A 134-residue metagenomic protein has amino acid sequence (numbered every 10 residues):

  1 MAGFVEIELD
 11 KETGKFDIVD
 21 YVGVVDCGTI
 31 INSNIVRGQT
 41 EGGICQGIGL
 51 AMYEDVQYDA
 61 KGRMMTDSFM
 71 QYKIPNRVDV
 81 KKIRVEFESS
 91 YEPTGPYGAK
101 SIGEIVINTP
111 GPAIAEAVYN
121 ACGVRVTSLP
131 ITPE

Functional and structural regions predicted by a protein language model:
M1-E134: C-terminal catalytic domains of large/alpha subunits in multi-subunit enzymes
